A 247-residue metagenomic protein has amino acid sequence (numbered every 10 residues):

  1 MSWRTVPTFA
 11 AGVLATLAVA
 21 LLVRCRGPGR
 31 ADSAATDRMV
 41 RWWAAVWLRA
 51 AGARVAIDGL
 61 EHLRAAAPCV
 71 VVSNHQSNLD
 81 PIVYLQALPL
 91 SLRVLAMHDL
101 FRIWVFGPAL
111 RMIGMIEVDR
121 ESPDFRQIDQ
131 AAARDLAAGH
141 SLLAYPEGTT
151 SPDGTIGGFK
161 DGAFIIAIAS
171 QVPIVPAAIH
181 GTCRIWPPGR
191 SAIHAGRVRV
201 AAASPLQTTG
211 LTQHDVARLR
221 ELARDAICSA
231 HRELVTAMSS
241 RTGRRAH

Functional and structural regions predicted by a protein language model:
M1-A56: N-terminal membrane-anchoring alpha-helices
S2, V6, A35, M39 (+4 more regions): Conserved acidic
V19-G29, A34-D37, A50, A65-S122: Catalytic core of membrane glycerolipid acyltransferases/transacylases, capturing the structured, soluble-facing
G59, S73-H75, A96-M97, Y145-E147 (+1 more regions): A secondary-structure boundary/capping signal
L60-R64: Glycine-rich helix-loop-beta junction characteristic of Rossmann-like nucleotide cofactor-binding loops
R126-H247: Non-catalytic C-terminal accessory region of glycerolipid acyltransferases and related lyso-lipid remodeling enzymes
